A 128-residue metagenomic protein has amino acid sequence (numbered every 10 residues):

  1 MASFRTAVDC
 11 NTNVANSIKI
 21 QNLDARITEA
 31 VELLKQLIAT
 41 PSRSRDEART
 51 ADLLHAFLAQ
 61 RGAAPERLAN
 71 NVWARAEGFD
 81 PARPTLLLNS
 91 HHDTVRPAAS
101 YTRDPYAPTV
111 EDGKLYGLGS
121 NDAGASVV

Functional and structural regions predicted by a protein language model:
S17-L118: Acidic/His- and Gly-rich active-site-bordering loop/insert found across diverse amide/peptide-bond hydrolases
G119-V128: Active-site alpha-helical elements of protease catalytic centers
